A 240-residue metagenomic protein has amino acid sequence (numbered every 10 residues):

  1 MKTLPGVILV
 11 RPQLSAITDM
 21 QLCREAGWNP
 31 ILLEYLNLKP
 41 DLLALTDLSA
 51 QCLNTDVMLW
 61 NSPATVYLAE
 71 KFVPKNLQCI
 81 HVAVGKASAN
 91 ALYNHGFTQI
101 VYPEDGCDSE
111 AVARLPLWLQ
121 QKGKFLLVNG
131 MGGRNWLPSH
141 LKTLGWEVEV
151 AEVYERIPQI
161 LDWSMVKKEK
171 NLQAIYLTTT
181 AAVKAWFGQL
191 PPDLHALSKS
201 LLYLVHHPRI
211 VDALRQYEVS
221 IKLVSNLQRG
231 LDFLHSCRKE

Functional and structural regions predicted by a protein language model:
M1-E240: Signature of uroporphyrinogen-III synthase
